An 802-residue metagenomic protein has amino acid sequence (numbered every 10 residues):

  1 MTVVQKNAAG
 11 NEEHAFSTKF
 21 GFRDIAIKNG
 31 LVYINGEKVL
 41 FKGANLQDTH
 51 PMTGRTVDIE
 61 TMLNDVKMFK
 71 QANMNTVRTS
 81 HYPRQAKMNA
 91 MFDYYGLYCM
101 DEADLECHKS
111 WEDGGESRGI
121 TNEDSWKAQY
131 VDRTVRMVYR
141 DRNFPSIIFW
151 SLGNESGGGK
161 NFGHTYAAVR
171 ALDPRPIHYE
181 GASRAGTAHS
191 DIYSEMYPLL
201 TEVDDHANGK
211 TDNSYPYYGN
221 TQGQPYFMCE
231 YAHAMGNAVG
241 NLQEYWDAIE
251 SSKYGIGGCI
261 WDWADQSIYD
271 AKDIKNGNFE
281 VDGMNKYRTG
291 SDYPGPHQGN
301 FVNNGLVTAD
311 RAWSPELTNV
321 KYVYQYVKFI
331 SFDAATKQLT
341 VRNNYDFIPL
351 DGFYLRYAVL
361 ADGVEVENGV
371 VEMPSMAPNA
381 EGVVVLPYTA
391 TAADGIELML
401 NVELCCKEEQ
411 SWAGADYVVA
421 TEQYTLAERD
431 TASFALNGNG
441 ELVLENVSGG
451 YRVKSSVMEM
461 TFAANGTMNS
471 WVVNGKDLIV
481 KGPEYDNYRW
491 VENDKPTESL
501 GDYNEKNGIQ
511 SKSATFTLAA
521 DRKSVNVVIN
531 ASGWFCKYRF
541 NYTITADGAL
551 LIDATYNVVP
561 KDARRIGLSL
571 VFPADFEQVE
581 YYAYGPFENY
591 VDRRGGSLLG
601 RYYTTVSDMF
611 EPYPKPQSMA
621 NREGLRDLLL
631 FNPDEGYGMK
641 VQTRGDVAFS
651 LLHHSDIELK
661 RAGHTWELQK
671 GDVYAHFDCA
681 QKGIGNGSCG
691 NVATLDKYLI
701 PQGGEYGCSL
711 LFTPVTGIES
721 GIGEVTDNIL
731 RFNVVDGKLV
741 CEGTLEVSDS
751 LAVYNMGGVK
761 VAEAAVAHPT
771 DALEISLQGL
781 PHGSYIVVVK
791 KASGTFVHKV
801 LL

Functional and structural regions predicted by a protein language model:
M1-T2, L398, Y785-V788: A short tyrosine-centered beta-strand micro-motif
V3-Q5, E12-A15, A390-D430: Terminal connector regions
E12-T340, D346-D351, R356-V364: Extended substrate-binding grooves/exosites of carbohydrate-active enzymes
Q338-D346, T555, K738-T744: Short edge beta-strand/loop segments characteristic of extracellular beta-sandwich folds
D346-F353, P560-A563, G743-S750: A short beta-turn/strand-edge loop motif at beta-sheet boundaries
G363-I396: Intrinsically disordered, low-complexity Pro/Gly/Ser/Thr-rich segments with frequent PxxP/GP/PP motifs and embedded
P387-G395, Q410, Y424-G717: Beta-strand/loop-rich accessory regions of lumenal/periplasmic or secreted enzymes, predominantly carbohydrate-active
E724-L802: C-terminal outer-membrane/trafficking sorting elements
